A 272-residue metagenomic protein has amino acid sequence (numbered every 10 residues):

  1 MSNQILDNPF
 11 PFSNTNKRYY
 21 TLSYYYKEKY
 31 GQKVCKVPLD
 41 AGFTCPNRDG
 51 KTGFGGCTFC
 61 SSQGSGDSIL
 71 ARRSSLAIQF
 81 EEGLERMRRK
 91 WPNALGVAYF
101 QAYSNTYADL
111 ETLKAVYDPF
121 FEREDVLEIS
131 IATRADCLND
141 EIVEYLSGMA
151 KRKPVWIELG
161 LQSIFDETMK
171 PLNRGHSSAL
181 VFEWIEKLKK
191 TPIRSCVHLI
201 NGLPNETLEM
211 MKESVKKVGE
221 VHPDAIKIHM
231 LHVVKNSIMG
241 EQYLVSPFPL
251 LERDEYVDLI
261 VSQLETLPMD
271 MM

Functional and structural regions predicted by a protein language model:
M1-V97: N-terminal [4Fe-4S]-dependent radical SAM core
M1-Y24, K33, A225, V233-M272: Auxiliary Fe-S-binding modules of radical SAM enzymes
C35-L39, G96-Y99, I129-I131, V155-L159 (+3 more regions): Hydrophobic faces of well-ordered beta-strands that scaffold small-molecule active sites in alpha/beta enzyme cores
S75-Q79, T112, L138, L180 (+2 more regions): Soluble or luminal CAZymes and related metallo-dependent hydrolases
G83-M87, L138-R152, E183, K212-H222 (+1 more regions): Short amphipathic alpha-helices and their capping/turn segments at secondary-structure boundaries
K90-H176, E183, K190: Conserved SAM/AdoMet-binding glycine-rich loop
E167-S178, Q242-L250: Glycine-rich tight-turn/loop motif centered on a GG-T
A179-I238, E255-M272: Conserved C-terminal portion of the radical SAM core fold that forms the substrate/S-adenosylmethionine-binding
